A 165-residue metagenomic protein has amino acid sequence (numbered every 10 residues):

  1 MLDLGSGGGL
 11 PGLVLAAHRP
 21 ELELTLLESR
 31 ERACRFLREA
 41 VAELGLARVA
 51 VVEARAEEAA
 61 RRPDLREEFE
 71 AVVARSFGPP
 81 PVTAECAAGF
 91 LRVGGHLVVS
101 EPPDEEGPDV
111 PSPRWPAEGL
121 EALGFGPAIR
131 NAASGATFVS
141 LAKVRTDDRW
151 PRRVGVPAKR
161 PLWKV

Functional and structural regions predicted by a protein language model:
M1-S76, A84-C86: Conserved SAM/SAH cofactor-binding pocket of Class I
E28, E101, A142: Short beta-strand/turn micro-motifs composed of small residues that flank or help shape donor/cofactor-binding pockets
A33, E106, D147: Flexible, glycine-rich phosphate/dinucleotide-binding loops and adjacent beta-alpha linkers at cofactor/substrate
L46, E67-E68, P80, R92 (+1 more regions): Short gly/pro-enriched beta-turn/loop segments at secondary-structure junctions
E57, P79, P102-G107: Short "lid" loop at the C-terminus of a central beta-strand within the Rossmann-like core of SAM-dependent
V82-H96: A short glycine-rich, Lys/Arg-flanked "PGG" loop and its adjoining helix->strand segment in the class I
G94-D104: Conserved beta-strand signature within the Rossmann-like core of class I S-adenosyl-L-methionine
V110-V165: SAM/dcSAM-binding transferase cores
